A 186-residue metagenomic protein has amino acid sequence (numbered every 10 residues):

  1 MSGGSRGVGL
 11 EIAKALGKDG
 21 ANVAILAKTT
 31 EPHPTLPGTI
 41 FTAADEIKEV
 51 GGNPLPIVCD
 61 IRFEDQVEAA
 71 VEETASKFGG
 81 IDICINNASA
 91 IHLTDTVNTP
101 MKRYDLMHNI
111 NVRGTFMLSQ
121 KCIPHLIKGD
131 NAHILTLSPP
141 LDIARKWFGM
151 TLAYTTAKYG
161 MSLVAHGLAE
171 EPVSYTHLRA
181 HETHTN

Functional and structural regions predicted by a protein language model:
M1-I25: Canonical Rossmann dinucleotide-binding motif of NAD(H)/NADP(H)-dependent dehydrogenases/reductases, specifically
A21-T42: Conserved glycine-rich Rossmann-like NAD(P)H-binding loop of the short-chain dehydrogenase/reductase
V58-A70, M101: The beta1-alpha1 cofactor-binding region of Rossmann-like NAD(H)/NADP(H)-dependent oxidoreductases
D95-T96, P100-D105: Substrate-binding pocket helix/loop in short-chain dehydrogenase/reductase
S119-Q120, H166: A short, exposed helix-loop element centered on a Lys and neighboring polar residues
I127-K128, L135-H166, E170-V173: Catalytic loop of short-chain dehydrogenase/reductase
T176-T183: Conserved small/polar residues in nucleotide/adenosyl-binding loops
